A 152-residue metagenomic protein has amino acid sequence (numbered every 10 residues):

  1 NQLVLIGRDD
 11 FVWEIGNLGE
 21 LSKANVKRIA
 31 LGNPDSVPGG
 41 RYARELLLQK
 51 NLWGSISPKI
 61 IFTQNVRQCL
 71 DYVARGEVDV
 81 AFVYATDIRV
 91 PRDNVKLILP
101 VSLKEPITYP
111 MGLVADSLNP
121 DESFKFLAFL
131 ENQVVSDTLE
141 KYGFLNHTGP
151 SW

Functional and structural regions predicted by a protein language model:
N1-W152: Exported/periplasmic ABC-transporter solute-binding proteins
